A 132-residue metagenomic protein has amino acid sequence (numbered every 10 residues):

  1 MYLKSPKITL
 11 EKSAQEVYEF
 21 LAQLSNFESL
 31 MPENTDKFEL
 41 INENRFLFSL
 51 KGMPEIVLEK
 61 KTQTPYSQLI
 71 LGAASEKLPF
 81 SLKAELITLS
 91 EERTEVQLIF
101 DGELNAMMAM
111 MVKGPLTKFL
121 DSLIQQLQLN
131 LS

Functional and structural regions predicted by a protein language model:
M1-E39, R45: Hydrophobic ligand-binding cavity/cleft-lining segments
Y2-K7, R45, E55, Q68 (+2 more regions): Intrinsic-disorder/low-complexity, polar/charged segments enriched in Ser/Thr/Lys/Arg/Asp/Glu/Gln
I8, I56-T62, S81-T88: Hydrophobic/aromatic beta-strand elements that line small-molecule binding cavities or substrate pockets in beta-rich
E16-Y18, I56-L58, I70, S81 (+1 more regions): Short acidic, gly/pro-rich beta-turn/loop elements at beta-sheet edges and active-site/ligand-binding grooves
S29, F38-K77: Glycine-rich portal/gate segments that line the openings of hydrophobic small-molecule binding cavities
A74-S122: Beta-strand/loop substructures that line and gate deep hydrophobic ligand-binding cavities in soluble
Q128-S132: Short, highly charged C-terminal tails/helix-capping segments
